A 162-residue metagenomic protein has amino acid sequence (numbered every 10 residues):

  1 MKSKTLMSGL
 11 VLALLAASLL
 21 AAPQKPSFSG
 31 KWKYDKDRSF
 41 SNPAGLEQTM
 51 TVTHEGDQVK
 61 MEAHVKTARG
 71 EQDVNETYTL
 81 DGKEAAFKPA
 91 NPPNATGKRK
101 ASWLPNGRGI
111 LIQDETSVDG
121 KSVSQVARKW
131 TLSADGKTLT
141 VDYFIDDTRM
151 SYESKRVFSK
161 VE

Functional and structural regions predicted by a protein language model:
M1-L10: Bacterial N-terminal signal peptides that target proteins for export
G9-S18: Bacterial N-terminal signal peptides
A21-E162: Hydrophobic small-molecule pocket/channel-lining residues, especially in calycin-type beta-barrels
